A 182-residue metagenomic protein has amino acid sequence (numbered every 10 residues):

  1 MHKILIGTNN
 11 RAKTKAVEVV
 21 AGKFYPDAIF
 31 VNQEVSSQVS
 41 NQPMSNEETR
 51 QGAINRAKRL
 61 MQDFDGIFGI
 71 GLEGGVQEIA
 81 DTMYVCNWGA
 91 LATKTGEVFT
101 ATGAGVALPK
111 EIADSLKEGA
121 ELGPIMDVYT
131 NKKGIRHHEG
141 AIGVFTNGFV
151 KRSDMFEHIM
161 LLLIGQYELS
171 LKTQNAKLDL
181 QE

Functional and structural regions predicted by a protein language model:
M1-A12, L108-E118: Short charge-dense sequence patches
H2-G66: N-terminal polybasic phosphate/anion-binding patch
Q42-Q181: Anionic-ligand binding patches
